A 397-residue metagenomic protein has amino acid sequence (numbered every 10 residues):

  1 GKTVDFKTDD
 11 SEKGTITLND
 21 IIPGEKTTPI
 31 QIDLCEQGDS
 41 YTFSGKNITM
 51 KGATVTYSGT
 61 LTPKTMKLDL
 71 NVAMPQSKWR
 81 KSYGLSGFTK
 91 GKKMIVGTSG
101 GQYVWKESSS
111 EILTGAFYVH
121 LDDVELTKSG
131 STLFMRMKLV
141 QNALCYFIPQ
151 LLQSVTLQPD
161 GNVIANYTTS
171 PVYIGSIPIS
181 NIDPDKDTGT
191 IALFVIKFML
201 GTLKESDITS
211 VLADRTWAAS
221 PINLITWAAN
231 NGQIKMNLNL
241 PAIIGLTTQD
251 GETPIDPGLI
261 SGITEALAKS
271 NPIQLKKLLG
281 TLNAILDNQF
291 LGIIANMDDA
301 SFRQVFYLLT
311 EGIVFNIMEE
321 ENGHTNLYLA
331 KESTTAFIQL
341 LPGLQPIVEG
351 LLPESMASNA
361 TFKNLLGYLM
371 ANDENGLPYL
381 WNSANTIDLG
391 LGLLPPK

Functional and structural regions predicted by a protein language model:
G1-F134, E354-K397: Acidic/polar, low-complexity intrinsically disordered N-terminal segments immediately downstream of a Sec signal
D9-E12, C35-S40, T62, Q158-D160 (+2 more regions): A short, structured loop/turn motif at beta-sheet edges
I16-L18, T42-G45, K67-L70, V163-Y167 (+2 more regions): Short hydrophobic/aromatic-rich beta-strand segments that constitute the beta-sheet cores of beta-sandwich/beta-barrel
G24, P29-S40, S44-G45, T49-K51 (+4 more regions): N-terminal accessory/assembly segment that mediates macromolecular interactions
M74-Q76, E319, T334-A336: Ser/Thr/Pro-rich, low-complexity mucin-like regions that serve as glycosylated stalks/linkers or repetitive adhesive
I95-L151, V172-P221, Q233-V314, N326-W381: Mixed-charge, low-complexity intrinsically disordered segments
